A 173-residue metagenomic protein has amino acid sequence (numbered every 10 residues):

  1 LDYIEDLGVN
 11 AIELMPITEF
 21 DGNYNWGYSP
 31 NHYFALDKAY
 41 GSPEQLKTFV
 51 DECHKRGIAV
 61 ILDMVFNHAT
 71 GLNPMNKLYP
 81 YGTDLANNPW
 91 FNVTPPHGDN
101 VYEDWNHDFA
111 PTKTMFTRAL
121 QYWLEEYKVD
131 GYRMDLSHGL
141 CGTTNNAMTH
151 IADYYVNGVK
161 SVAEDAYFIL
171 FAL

Functional and structural regions predicted by a protein language model:
L1-S161, A172: Substrate-binding/active-site clefts of carbohydrate-active enzymes
K55, A166-Y167: Glycoside hydrolase catalytic-domain groove-lining segments
